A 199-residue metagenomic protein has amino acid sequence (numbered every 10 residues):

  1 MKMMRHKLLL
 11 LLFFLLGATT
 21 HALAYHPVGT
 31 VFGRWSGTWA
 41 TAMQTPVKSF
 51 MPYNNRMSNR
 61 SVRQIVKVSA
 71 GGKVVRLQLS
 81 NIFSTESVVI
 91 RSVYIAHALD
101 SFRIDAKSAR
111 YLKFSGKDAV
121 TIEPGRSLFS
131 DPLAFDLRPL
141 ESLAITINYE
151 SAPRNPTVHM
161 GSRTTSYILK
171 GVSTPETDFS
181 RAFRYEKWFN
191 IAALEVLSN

Functional and structural regions predicted by a protein language model:
M1-K7: Positively charged n-region of N-terminal signal peptides that target proteins for export
L8-L16: Sec-dependent N-terminal signal peptides
A22-N199: N-terminal secretory targeting modules
